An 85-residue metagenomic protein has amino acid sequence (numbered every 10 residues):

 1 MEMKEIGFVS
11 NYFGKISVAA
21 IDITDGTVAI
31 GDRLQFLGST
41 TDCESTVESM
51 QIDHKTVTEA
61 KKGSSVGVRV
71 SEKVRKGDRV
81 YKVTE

Functional and structural regions predicted by a protein language model:
M1-V28, D32-E85: Beta-strand/loop-dominated core regions that host nucleotide or nucleotide-derived cofactor-binding catalytic loops
